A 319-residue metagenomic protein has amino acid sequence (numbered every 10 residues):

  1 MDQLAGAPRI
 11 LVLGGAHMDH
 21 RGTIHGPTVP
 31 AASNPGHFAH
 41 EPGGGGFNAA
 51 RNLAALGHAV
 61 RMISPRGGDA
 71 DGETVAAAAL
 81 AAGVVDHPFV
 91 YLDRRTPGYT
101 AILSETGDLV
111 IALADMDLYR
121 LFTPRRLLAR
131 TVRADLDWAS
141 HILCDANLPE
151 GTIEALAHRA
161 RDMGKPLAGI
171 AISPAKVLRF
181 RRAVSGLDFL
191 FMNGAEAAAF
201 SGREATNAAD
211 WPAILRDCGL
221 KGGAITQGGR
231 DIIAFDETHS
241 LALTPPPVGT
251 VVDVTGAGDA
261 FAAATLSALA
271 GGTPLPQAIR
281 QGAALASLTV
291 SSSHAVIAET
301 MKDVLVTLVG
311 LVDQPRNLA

Functional and structural regions predicted by a protein language model:
M1-P65, A70-A81, T244, V251 (+1 more regions): Glycine-rich phosphate/adenosyl-contacting loop at the front of the ribokinase-like
R9, S140-H141, F189: Structural motif
R51, G98-I102, I111, D231-F235: Short beta-strand scaffold segments in enzyme catalytic cores
A55, L220-G229, P246-L318: Conserved post-catalytic alpha-helical subdomain immediately downstream of the catalytic base and nucleotide-binding
P65, Y91, A101-H141, A146: Conserved phosphate-binding/catalytic loop of the ribokinase/pfkB sugar-kinase fold
A78-R94: A glycine-rich helix N-cap at a beta->alpha junction
A157, R161-P166, A171-A242, T250: Conserved phosphate/ATP/ADP-binding segment of small-molecule kinases
